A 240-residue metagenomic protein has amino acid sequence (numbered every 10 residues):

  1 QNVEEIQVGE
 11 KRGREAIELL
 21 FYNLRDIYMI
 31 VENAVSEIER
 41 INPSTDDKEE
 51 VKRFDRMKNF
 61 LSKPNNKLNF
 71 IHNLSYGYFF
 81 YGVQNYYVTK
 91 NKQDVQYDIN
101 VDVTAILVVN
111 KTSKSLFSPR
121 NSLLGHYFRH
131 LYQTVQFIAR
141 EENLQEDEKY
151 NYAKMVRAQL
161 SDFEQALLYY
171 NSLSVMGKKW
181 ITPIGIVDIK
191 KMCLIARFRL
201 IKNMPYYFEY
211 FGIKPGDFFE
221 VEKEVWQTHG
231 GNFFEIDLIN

Functional and structural regions predicted by a protein language model:
N2-N240: Intrinsically disordered, low-complexity polar regions and short flexible loop motifs
